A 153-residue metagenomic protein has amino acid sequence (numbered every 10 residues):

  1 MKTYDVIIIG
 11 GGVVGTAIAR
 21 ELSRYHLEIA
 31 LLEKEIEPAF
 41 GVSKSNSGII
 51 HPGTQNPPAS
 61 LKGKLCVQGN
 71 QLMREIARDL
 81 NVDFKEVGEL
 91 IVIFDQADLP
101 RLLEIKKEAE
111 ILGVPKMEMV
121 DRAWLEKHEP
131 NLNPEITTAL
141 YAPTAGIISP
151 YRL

Functional and structural regions predicted by a protein language model:
K2-Y4, I9, Y25, S45 (+2 more regions): Residue-level preference for short coil/turn positions at secondary-structure junctions
Y4-L31: N-terminal Rossmann-like FAD-binding beta1-loop-alpha1 element of flavoenzymes
S23-S45: Glycine-rich FAD pyrophosphate-binding loop
S43, C66, S149: Short, conserved glycine- and acidic-residue-centered signature motifs in active-site or ligand-binding loops
G48-H128: Dinucleotide-binding Rossmann-like beta1-alpha1 core, especially the glycine-rich loop that anchors the ADP
D83-I91, E126-L153: Helix-loop-beta segment of a Rossmann-like dinucleotide-binding subdomain
